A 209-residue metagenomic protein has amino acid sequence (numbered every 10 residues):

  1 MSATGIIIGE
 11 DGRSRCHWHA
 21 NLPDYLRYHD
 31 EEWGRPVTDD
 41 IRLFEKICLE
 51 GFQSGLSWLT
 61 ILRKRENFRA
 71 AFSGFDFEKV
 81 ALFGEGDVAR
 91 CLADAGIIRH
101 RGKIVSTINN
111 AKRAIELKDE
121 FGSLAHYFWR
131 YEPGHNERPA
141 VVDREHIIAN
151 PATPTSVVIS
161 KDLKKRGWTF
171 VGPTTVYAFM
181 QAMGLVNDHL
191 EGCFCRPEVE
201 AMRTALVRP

Functional and structural regions predicted by a protein language model:
M1-P209: HhH-family (HhH-GPD) DNA N-glycosylase catalytic core used in base-excision repair
